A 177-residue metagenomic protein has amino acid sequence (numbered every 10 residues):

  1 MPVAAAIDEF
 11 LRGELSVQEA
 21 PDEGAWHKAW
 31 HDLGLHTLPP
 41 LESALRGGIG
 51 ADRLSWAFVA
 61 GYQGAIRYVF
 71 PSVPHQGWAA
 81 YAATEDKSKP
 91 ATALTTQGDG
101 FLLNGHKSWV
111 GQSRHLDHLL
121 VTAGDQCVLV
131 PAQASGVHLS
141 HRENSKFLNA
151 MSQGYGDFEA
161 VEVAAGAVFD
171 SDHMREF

Functional and structural regions predicted by a protein language model:
A4-L116: Glycine-rich flavin
F101, L119, S152-G156: Short beta-strand micro-motifs in enzyme catalytic cores
N104-A134: DPxDG-like acidic metal-binding loop motif
G111-S113, V137-L139, A165-V168: Short helix/loop capping segments that flank catalytic or ligand/cofactor-binding pockets
S135-E162, D172-H173: Flexible, small-/acidic-enriched active-site or ligand-binding loops
E176-F177: A conserved active-site cap/scaffold subdomain adjacent to cofactor or substrate pockets
